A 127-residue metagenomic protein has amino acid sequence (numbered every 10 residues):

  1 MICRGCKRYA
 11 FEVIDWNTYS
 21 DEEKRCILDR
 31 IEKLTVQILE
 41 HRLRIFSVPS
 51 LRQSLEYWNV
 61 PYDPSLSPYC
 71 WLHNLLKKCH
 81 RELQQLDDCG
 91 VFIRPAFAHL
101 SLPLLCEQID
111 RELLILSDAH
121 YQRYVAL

Functional and structural regions predicted by a protein language model:
M1-I45: N-terminal cysteine/histidine-rich coordination modules
L39-L127: Long, charged interaction segments in nuclear RNA/chromatin-associated proteins
